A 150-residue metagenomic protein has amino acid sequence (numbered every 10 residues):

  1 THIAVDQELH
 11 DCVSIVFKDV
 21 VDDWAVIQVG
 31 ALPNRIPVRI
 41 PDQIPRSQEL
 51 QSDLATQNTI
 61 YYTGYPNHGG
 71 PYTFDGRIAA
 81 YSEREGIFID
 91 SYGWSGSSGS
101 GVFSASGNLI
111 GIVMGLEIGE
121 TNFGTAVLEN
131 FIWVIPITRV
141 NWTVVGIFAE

Functional and structural regions predicted by a protein language model:
T1-H2, D11-S14, L32-I36, L109 (+1 more regions): C-terminal cap/linker of serine protease catalytic domains
T1-S82, S104-S106: Serine endopeptidase catalytic core focused on the charge-relay Asp
V21, R35, S95-G99, I118-T121: A short local loop/turn or secondary-structure capping micro-motif enriched for an aromatic residue
A25, F74-G76, I87, S100 (+1 more regions): Extracytoplasmic/periplasmic beta-strand context in beta-sandwich domains, especially the cupredoxin/COX2 CuA-binding
T63-G64, I89-D90, S97: Thr-Gly-centered strand-to-loop micro-motif
N67-G69, W94-G96, W142: Short, catalytically relevant binding-site loops at active-site mouths
R77-S91, I112: Extracellular trypsin-like serine protease catalytic domains
Y92-M114: Catalytic nucleophile loop of clan PA
